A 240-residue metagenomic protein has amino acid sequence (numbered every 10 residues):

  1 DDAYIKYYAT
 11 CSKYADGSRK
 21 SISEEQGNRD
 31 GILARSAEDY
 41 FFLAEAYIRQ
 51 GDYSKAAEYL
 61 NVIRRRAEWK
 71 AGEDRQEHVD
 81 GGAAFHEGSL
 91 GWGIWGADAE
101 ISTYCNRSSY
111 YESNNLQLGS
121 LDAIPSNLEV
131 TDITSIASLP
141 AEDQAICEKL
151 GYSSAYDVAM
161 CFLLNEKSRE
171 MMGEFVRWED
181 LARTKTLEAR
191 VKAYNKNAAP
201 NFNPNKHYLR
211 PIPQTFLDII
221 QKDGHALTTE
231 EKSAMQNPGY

Functional and structural regions predicted by a protein language model:
D1-D2: Flexible glycine-rich, low-complexity coil/linker segments exposed to the extracellular/periplasmic environment
K6-T10, D16, K20-L33, E77-Y240: Long, intrinsically disordered, low-complexity segments
D30-A67, M160-E174, E179: Extended, hydrophobic/aromatic-rich amphipathic alpha-helical segments that build helical scaffolds
A67-Q76: Boundary/linker segments of alpha-helical solenoid repeat arrays
